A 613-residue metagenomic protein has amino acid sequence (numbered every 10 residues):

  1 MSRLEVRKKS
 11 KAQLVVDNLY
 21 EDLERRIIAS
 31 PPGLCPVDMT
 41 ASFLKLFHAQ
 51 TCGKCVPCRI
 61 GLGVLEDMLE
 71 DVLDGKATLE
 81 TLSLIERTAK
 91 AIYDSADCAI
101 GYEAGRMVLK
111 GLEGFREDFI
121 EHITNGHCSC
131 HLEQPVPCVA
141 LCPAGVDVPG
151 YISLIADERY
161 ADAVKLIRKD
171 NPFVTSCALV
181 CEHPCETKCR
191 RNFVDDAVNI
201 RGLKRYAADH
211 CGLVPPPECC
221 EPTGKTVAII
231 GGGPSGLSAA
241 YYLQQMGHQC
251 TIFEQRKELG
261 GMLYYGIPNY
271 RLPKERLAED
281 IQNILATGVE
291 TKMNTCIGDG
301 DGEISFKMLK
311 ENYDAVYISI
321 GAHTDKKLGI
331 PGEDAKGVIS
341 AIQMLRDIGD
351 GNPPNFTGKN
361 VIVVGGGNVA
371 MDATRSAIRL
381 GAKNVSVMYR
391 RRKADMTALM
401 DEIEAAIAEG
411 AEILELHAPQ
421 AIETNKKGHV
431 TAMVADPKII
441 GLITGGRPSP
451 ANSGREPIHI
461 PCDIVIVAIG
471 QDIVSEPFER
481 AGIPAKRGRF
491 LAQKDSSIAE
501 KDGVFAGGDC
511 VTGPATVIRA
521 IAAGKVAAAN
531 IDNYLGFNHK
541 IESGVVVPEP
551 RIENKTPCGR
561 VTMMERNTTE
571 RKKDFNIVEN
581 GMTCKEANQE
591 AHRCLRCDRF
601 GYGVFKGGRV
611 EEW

Functional and structural regions predicted by a protein language model:
M1-C130: Redox cofactor-anchoring modules in respiratory/redox and cofactor-processing assemblies
K45-D67, K90-M107, C130-G150, P172-F193 (+1 more regions): Local cysteine-cluster metal-coordination motifs and their immediate loop/turn environment, predominantly Fe-S cluster
Y206-C220, Q282-N294, D325-L380, A485-E500: Glycine-rich dinucleotide-binding loop and its adjacent helix/turn
E221, T226-A228, A278-I330, A421-V434 (+3 more regions): Feature captures the FAD/FMN-dependent oxidoreductase FAD-binding
T226-C250, A370-I378: N-terminal Rossmann-like FAD-binding beta1-loop-alpha1 element of flavoenzymes
I252-T287, T291, I348, T374-A421 (+1 more regions): Rossmann-like dinucleotide-binding cores of NAD(P)H-dependent redox enzymes
D334-G358, I443-P514, V547, E553-T556: FAD-site-proximal beta/loop scaffold in flavoenzymes
C510-I541: A conserved FAD-binding loop/helix module that cradles the flavin
